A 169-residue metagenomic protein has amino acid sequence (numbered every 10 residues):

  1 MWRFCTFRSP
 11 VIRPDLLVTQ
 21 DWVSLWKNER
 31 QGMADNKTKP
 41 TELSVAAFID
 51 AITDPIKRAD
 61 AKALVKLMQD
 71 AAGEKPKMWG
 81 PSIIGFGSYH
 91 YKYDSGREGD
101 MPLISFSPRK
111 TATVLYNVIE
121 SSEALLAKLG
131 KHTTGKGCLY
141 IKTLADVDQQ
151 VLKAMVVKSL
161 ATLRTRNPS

Functional and structural regions predicted by a protein language model:
M1-V11: Short, positively charged low-complexity motifs
F7, P14-S169: Charge-dense, helix-prone N-terminal extensions
